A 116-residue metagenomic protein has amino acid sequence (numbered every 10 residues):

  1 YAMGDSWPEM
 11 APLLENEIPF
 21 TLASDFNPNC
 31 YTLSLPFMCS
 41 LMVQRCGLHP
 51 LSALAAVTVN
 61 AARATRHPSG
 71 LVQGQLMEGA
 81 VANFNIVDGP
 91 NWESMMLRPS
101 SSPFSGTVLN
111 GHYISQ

Functional and structural regions predicted by a protein language model:
Y1-L71, I114: Active-site-adjacent C-terminal substructures of enzyme catalytic domains
V72-L76: Short, surface-exposed secondary-structure edge patches
E78-Q116: C-terminal cap of metal-dependent C-N hydrolases
